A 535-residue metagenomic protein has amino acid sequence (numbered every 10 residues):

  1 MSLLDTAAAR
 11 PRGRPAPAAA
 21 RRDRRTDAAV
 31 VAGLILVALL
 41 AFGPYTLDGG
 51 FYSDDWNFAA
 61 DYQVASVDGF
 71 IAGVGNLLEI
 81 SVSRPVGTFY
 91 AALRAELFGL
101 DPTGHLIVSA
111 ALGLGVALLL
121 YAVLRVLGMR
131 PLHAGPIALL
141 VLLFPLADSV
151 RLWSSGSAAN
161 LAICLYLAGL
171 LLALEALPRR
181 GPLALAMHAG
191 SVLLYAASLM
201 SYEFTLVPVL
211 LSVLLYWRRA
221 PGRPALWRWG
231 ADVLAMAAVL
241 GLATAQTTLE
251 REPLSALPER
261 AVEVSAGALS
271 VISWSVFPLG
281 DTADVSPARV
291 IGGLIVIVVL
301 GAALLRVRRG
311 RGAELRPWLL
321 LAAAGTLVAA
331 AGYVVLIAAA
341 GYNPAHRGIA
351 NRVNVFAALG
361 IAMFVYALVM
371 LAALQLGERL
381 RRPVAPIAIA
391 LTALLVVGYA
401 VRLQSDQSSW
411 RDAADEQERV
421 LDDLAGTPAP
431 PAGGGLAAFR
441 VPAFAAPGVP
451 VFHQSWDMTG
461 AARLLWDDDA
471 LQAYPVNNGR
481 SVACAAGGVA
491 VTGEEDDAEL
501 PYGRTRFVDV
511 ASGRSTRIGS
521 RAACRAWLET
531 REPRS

Functional and structural regions predicted by a protein language model:
R21, A425-G434, V441-S535: C-terminal luminal/periplasmic domains and tails of membrane-associated envelope-modifying transferases
D61-E96, V233-G310, L336-P344, G348-N351 (+1 more regions): Membrane-lumen/periplasm interface segments of multi-pass, membrane-embedded glycan/lipid transferases
F89-A111, V116, Y121, L279-D284: Juxtamembrane segments of multi-pass membrane glycosylation machinery that transfer sugars from lipid-linked donors
I107-G128, A168-L172, G301-A302: Transmembrane-helix motifs of polytopic, lipid-linked glycan transferases
L120, L124-L146, I163-C164: Transmembrane-helix signature of polytopic, membrane-embedded enzymes that assemble or transfer cell-envelope glycans
L172-A196: Short hydrophobic alpha-helices at membrane interfaces in multi-pass membrane enzymes
V207-A237: Perimembrane helix-loop-helix junctions
L368-V401: Signature aromatic-anchored transmembrane alpha helix within multi-pass, membrane-resident enzymes that catalyze glycan
